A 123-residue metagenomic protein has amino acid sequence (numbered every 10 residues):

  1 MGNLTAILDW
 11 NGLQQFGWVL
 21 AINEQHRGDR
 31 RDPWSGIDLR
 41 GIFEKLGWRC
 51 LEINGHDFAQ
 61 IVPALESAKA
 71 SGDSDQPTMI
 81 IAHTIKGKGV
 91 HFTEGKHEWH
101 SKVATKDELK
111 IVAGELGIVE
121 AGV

Functional and structural regions predicted by a protein language model:
M1-V123: Glycine-rich ThDP/TPP pyrophosphate-binding loop and its adjacent helix/strand module within ThDP-dependent enzymes
